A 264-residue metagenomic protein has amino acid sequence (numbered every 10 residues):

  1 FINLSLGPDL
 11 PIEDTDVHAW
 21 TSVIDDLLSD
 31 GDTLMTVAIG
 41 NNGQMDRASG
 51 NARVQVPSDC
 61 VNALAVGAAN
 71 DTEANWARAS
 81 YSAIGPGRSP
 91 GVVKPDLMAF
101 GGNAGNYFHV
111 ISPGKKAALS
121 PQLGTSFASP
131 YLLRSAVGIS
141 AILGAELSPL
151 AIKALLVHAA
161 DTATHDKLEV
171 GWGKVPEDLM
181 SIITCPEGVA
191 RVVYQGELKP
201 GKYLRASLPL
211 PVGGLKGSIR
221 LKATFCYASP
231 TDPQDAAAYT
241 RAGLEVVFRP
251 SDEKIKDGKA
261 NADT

Functional and structural regions predicted by a protein language model:
F1-V56, S120-A128: Substrate-binding/access-modulating region of protease and related hydrolase catalytic domains
L34-T36, A65, M98: Structural detector of well-ordered beta-strand residues that form the stable sheet scaffold of enzyme domains
R53-D71: Structural recognition of alpha->loop->beta junctions
A69-P130, E146: Catalytic-core environment of secreted peptidases
F127-L143: Short, small-residue alpha-helix embedded
I142-D166: An often Trp-containing, charged/polar helix-loop segment at the C-terminal end of enzyme catalytic cores
G171-K254: Secreted peptidase-domain scaffold signal
I255-T264: Noncatalytic accessory or regulatory domains flanking protease catalytic cores in secreted, cell-surface, and selected
